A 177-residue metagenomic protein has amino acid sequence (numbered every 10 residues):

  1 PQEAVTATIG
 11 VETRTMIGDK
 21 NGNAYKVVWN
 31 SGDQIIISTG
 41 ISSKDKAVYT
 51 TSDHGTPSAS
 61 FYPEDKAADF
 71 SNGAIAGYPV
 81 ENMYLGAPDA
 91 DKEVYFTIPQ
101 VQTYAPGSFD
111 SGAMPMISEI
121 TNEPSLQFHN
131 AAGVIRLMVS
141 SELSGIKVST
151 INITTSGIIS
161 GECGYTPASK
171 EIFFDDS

Functional and structural regions predicted by a protein language model:
P1-S177: Sec-type signal peptide cleavage vicinity
